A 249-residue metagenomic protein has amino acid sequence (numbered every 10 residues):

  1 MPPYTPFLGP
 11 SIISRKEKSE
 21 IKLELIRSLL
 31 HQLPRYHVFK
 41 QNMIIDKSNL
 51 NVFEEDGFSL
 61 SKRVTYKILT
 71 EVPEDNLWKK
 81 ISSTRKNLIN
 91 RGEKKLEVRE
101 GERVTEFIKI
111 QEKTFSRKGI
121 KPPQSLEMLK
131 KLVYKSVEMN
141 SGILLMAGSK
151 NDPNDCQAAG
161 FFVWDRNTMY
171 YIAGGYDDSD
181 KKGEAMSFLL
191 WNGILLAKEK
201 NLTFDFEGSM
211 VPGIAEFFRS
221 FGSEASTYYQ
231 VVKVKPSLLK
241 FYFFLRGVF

Functional and structural regions predicted by a protein language model:
M1, K47-V52, G213-A215: Short catalytic/ligand-binding loop motif for oxyanion handling, primarily in non-cytosolic enzymes, centered on
M1-G9: Conserved acyl-donor/pantetheine-binding loop and adjacent beta-alpha core of acyl/acetyltransferases and related
P2, N76-T84, K240-V248: Short, surface-exposed amphipathic charged segments that create phosphate/polyanion-binding patches used for binding
I13, E24-S28, K131-F243: Aromatic (often tryptophan-rich) hydrophobic motifs at membrane interfaces
K18-L23: Aromatic/His-enriched, Gly/Pro-containing loop or helix-boundary segments that lie immediately adjacent to catalytic
P34-I45, A197-E207: Conserved GNAT acetyl-CoA-binding A-motif
I44-K182: A conserved beta-strand-loop-helix scaffold within acyl/acetyltransferase catalytic domains
